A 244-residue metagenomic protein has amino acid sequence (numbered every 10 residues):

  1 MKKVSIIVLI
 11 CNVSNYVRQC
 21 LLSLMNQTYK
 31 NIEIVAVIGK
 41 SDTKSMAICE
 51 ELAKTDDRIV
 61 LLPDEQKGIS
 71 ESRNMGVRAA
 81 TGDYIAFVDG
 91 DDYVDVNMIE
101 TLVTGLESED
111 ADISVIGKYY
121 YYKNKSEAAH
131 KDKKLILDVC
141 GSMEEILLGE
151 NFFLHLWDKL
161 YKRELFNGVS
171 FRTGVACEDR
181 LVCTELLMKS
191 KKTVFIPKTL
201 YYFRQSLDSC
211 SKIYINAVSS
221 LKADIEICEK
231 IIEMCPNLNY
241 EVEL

Functional and structural regions predicted by a protein language model:
K2-S5, L21, M25-A36, D56-V60: Short loop->beta transition adjacent to catalytic acidic/histidine clusters or analogous donor-positioning motifs
L9-N26, I48: Short, well-formed alpha-helical segments that are part of the catalytic scaffolds of diverse glycosyltransferases
R18-L22, M46, G82, D95-E107: Short alpha-helix within the catalytic core of nucleotide-sugar-dependent glycosyltransferases
K30, I38-I48: A conserved acidic beta->alpha catalytic loop
D64-A80: Glycine-rich, basic loop-to-helix element that forms the pyrophosphate-binding segment of sugar-nucleotide handling
I69, G90-V194, R204-V218: Donor-binding/catalytic cores of nucleotide-activated saccharide and glycerol-phosphate transferases/polymerases
I85: Short aromatic/hydrophobic "clamp" motif used to bind/position activated sugar donors
L200-S206, I213-N239: Catalytic core of nucleotide-sugar-dependent glycosyltransferases
